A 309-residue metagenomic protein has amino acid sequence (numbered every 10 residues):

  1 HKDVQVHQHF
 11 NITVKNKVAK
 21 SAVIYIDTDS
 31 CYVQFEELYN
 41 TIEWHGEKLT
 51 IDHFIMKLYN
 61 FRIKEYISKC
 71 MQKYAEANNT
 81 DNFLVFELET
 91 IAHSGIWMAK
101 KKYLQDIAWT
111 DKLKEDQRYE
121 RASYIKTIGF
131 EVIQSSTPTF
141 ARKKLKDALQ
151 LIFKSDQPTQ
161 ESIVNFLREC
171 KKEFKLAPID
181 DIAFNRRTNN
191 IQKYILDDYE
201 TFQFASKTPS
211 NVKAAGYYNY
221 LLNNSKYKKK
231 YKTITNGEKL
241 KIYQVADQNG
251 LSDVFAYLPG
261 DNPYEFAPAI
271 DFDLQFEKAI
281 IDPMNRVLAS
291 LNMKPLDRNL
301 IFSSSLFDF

Functional and structural regions predicted by a protein language model:
H1-I26, V33-F309: DNA-dependent DNA polymerase catalytic subunits
